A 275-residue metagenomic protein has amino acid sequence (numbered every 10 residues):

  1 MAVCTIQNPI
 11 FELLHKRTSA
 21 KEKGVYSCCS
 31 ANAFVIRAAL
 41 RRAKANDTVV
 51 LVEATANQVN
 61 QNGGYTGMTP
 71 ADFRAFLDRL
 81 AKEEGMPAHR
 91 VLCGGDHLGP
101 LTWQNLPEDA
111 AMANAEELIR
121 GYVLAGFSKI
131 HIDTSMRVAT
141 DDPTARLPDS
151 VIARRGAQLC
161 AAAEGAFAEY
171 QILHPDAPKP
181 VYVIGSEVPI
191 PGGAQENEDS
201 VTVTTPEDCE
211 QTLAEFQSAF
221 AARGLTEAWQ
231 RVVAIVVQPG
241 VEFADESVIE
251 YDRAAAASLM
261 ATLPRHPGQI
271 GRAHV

Functional and structural regions predicted by a protein language model:
M1-G85, H89, T202, A244: Alpha/beta catalytic barrel-like cores
E22-A33, H97-N114, D199-T204: Active-site mouth loops of central-metabolism enzymes
K23-S27, V49-E53, A88-G94, K129-H131 (+3 more regions): Structural preference for beta-strand elements that scaffold enzyme active sites
R42-D47, A71-L92, R120-L124, F167-A177 (+2 more regions): Acidic (Asp/Glu)-rich catalytic clusters
G67-A161, G165-A166, V188-P191, E242 (+1 more regions): Active-site beta->alpha loop and helix N-cap motifs at the rims of alpha/beta catalytic domains
A153-P239: Internal metal/ion-chelating core segments
G224-Q269: Acidic, glycine-rich loop-and-beta core segments that form the ion-binding/anion-interacting portion of active sites
A273-V275: Conserved small/polar residues in nucleotide/adenosyl-binding loops
